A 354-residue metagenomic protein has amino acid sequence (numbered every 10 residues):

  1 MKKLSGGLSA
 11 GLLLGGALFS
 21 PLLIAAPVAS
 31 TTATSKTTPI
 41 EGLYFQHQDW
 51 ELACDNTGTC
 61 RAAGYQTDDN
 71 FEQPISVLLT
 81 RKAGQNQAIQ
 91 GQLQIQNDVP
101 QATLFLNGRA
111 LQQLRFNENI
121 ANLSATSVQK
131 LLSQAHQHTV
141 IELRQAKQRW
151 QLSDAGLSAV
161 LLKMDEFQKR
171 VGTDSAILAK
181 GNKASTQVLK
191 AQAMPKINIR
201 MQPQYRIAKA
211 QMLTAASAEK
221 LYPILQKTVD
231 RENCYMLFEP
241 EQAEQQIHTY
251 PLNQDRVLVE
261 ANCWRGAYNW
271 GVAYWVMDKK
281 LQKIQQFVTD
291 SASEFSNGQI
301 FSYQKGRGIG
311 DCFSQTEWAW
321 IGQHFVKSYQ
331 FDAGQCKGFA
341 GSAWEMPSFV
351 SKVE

Functional and structural regions predicted by a protein language model:
M1-L12: Bacterial N-terminal signal peptides that target proteins for export
I24-C234, I247-T249, N253-R256, A267 (+1 more regions): A generic "folded-domain core" signal
D230-R231, Y235, A273-Q285, G322 (+1 more regions): Surface-exposed loop/turn elements that mediate protein-protein interactions on large endomembrane-trafficking
Q254-N262, Q299-Y303: Acidic/hydrophobic-patterned starts of short beta strands in beta-sheet-rich repeat architectures
A267-Y274, G310-T316: Structural motif
I284-E354: Short aromatic loop motif centered on NTY/YTY
